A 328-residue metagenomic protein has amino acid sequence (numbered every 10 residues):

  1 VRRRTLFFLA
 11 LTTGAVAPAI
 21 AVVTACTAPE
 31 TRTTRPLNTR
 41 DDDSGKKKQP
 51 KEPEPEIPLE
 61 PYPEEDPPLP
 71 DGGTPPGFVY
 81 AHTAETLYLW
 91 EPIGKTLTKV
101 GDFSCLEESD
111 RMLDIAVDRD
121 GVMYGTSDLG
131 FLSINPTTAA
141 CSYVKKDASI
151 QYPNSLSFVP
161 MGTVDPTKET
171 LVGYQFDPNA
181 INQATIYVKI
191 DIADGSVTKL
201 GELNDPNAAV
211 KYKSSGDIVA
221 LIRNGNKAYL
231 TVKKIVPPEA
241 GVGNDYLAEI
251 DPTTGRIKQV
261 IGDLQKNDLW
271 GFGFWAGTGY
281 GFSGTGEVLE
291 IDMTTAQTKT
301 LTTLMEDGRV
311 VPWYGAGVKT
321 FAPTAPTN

Functional and structural regions predicted by a protein language model:
V23-G73, P326-N328: Ser/Thr-rich, Pro/Gly/Ala-heavy low-complexity intrinsically disordered linkers and tails of secreted extracellular
P67-D71, E108-D118, S149-G162, P206-R223 (+2 more regions): Repeated scaffold domains used in trafficking and secretory/extracellular systems, primarily beta-propellers
P67-K99: An edge-strand/N-cap motif at the start of beta-rich repeat modules
F78-A81, Y88, V122-G125, V164-P166 (+3 more regions): Conserved beta-propeller blade signature
T86-L89, G130-N135, N179-K189, V236-E249 (+1 more regions): Structural motif
P92-K95, N135-A139, D191-G195, D251-G255 (+1 more regions): Short loop/turn segments that connect beta-strands within beta-propeller blades
T98-S104, C141-A148, S196-D205, I257-L264 (+1 more regions): Beta-propeller fold detector
T285, E290-N328: Blade-level signature of beta-propeller repeat domains, shared across WD40, Kelch, NHL, RCC1 and BNR/Asp-box propellers
